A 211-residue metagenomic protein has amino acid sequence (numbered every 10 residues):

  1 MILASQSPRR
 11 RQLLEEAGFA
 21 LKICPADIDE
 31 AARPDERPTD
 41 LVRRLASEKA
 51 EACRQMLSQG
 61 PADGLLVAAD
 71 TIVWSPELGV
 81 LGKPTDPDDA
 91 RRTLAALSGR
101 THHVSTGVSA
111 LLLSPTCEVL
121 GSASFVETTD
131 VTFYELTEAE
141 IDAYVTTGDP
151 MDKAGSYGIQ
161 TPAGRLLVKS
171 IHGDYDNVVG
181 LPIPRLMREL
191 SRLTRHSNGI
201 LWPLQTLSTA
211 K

Functional and structural regions predicted by a protein language model:
M1-F19: N-terminal beta1-alpha1 ligand-phosphate binding loop
I2, E15, D35-K211: Anionic-ligand binding patches
Q6, A26, L113: Cofactor-binding loop segments of dinucleotide-utilizing enzymes, especially the Rossmann-like FAD- and NAD(P)+-binding
R10, E30-A32, C117: Flexible, glycine-rich phosphate/dinucleotide-binding loops and adjacent beta-alpha linkers at cofactor/substrate
L21-K22, N198: A local structural micro-motif
K22-E30: A short beta-strand-loop structural module common to alpha/beta enzyme folds
